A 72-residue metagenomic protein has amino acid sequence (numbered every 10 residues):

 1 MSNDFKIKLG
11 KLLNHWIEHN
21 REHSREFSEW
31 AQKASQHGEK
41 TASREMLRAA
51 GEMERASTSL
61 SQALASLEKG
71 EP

Functional and structural regions predicted by a protein language model:
M1-W30: N-terminal acidic leader/helix
D4-F5, A65-P72: Short, charged, intrinsically disordered terminal tails
I17, R21, E54-S57, E71: Residues at alpha-helix boundaries and short interhelical turns
W30-S66: Short, charge-rich amphipathic interface segments used for partner binding and complex assembly
